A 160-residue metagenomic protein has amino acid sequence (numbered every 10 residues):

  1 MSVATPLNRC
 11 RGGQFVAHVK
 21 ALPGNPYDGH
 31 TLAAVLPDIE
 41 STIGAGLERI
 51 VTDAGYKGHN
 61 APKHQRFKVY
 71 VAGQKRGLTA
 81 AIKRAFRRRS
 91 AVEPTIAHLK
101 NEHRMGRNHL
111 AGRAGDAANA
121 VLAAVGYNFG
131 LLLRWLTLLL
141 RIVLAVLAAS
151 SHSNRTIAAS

Functional and structural regions predicted by a protein language model:
M1-T42: Electropositive, glycine- and tryptophan-enriched low-complexity nucleic-acid-binding patches
L7-R11, L36-I43, L47, G58-H59 (+3 more regions): Alpha-helix capping/termination and helix-coil
A34, D38-S41, R84, P94 (+3 more regions): Charged/polar, solvent-exposed surface patches and flexible loops
A45-V121: Helix-centered, glycine/charged polyanion-binding patches within enzymatic domains that contact phosphate-containing
N101-E102, G106-L110, G130-S160: A short, flexible helix-boundary coil/loop motif
